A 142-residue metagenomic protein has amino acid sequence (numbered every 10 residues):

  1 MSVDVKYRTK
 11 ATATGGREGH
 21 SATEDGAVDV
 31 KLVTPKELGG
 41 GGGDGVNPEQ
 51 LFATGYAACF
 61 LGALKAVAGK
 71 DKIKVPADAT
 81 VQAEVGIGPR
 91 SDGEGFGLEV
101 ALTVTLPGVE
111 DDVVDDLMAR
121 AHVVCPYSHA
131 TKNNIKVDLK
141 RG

Functional and structural regions predicted by a protein language model:
M1-T54, L61-G142: Extended beta-strand/beta-hairpin segments
